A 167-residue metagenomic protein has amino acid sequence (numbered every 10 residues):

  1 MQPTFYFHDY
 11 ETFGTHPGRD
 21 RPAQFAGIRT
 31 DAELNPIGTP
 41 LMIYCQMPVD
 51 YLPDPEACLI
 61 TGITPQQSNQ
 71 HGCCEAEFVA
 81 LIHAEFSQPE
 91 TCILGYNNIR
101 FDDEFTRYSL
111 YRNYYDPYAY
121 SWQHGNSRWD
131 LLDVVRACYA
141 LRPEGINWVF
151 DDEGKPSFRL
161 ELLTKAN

Functional and structural regions predicted by a protein language model:
M1-Y10: N-terminal accessory regions of nucleic-acid-interacting proteins
P3-T4, G18-I63, F86-N167: Metal-dependent phosphoesterase core characteristic of DEDDh/y 3'-5' exonuclease domains
D9-E11, Q24, C45, D50 (+2 more regions): Mixed-charge, polar/low-complexity N-terminal
Y10-G18: Short acidic, Gly/Ser-rich segments with clustered Asp/Glu that frequently serve as metal-coordination loops in enzyme
G14, L81-E85: A generic secondary-structure signal
L59-I82: Metal-dependent phosphoesterase signature
